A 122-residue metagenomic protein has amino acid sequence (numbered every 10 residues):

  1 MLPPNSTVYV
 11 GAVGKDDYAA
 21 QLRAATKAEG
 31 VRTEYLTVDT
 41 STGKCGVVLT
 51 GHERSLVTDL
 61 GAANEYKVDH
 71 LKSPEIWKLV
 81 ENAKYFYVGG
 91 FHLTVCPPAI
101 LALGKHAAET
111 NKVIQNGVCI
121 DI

Functional and structural regions predicted by a protein language model:
M1-S6, L49-T50: Alpha-helix C-terminal capping segments
A12-G14, A20-V38, T42-K44, V48-I122: Ribokinase/PfkB-type carbohydrate-kinase core domain
